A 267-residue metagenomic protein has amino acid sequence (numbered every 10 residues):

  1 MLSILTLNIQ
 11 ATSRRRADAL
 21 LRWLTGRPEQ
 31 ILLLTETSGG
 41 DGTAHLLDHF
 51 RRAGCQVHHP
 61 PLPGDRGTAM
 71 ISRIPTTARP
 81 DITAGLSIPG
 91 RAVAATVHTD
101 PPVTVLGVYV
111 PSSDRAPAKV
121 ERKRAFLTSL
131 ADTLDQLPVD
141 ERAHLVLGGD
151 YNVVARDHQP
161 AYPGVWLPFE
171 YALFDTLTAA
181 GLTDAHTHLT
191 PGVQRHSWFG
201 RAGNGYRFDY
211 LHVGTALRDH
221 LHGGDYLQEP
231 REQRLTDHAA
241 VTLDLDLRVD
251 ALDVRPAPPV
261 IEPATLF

Functional and structural regions predicted by a protein language model:
M1-H49, T68, H158, L252-F267: N-terminal, active-site-proximal structural segment of metallo-dependent hydrolase catalytic domains
I4-N8, W23-G42, V105, L130 (+5 more regions): Active-site beta-strand/loop signature of hydrolases that rely on acidic residues for catalysis
I31, E36-R115: Structured beta-strand-rich core segments of catalytic domains in phosphoester-bond hydrolases
Q56-S72, P168-R218, R231-R234: Active site of divalent-metal-dependent phosphoester/diester hydrolases
S72-I74, A95-D100, G203, G214-T215 (+2 more regions): Active-site beta-strand termini and strand-to-loop segments that position acidic
T83, V110-T128, H158-Y162: Surface-exposed cleft-lining segments at the edges of enzyme active sites
V120-K123, Y151-F174: Short, surface-exposed, charged loop/turn segments at secondary-structure junctions
L227-F267: Surface polyanion/phosphate-binding segment centered on an Asp-His-Pro turn
